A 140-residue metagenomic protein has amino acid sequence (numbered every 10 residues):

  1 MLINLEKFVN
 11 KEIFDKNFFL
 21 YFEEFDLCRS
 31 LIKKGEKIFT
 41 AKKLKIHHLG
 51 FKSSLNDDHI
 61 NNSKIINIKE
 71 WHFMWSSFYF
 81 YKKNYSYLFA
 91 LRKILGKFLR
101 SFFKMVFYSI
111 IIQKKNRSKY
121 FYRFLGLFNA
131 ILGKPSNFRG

Functional and structural regions predicted by a protein language model:
M1-I13, N17-K45: A short, conserved alpha-helix in the catalytic core of glycosyltransferases
M1-L2, E6-K7, I60, R92 (+3 more regions): Mixed-charge, polar/low-complexity N-terminal
N10, S30, Y79, K83 (+1 more regions): Residue-level signal for well-ordered alpha-helical scaffold segments within enzymatic catalytic domains
I13, L20, F107, K119-F121: Intrinsically disordered, low-complexity N-terminal regions enriched in serine/proline/glycine with scattered basic
F25-D26, W71-W75, F121, L125: A structural signal for well-ordered alpha-helical segments within the folded catalytic domains of diverse enzymes
R29, K37-K115: Active-site-adjacent helix/loop segment of glycosyltransferases that harbors family-specific signature motifs
I112, N116-G140: Membrane-interface aromatic/basic loop that binds lipid-linked glycans or pyrophosphate carriers, typified by
